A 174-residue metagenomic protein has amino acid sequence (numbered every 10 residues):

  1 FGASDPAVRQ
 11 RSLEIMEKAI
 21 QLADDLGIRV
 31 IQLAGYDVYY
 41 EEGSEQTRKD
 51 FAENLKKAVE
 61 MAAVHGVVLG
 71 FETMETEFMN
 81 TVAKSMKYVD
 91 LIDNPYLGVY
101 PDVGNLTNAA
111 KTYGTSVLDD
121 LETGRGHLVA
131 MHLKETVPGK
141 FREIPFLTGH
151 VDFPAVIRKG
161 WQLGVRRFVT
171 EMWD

Functional and structural regions predicted by a protein language model:
F1-V99: Active-site acidic/histidine proton-transfer and metal-coordination neighborhood in alpha/beta enzyme cores
G27-R29, M79-D174: Histidine-acidic metal/acid-base catalytic patches
